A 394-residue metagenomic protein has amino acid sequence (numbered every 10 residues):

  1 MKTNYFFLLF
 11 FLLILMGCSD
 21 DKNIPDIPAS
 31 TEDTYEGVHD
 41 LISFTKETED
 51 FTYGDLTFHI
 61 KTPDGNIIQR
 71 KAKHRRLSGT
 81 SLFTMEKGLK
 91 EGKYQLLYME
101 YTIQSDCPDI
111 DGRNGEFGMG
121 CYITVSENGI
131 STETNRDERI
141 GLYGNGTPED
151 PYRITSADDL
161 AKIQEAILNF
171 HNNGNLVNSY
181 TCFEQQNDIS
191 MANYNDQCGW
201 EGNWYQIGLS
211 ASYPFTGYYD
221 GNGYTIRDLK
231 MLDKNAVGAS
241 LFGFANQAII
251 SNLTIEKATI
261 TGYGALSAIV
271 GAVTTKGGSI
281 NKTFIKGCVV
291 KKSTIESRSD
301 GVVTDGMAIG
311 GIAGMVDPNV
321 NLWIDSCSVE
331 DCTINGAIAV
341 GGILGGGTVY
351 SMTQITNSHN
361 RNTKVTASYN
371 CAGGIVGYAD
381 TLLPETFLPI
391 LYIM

Functional and structural regions predicted by a protein language model:
Y5-I14: Sec-dependent N-terminal signal peptides
M16-F44, T132-E138: Bacterial Sec-dependent N-terminal signal peptides
G37, F51, R76-S78, L89-E91 (+1 more regions): Surface-exposed coil/turn segments at beta-strand junctions on protein surfaces, enriched
T48-A72: Short, ordered, surface-exposed loop/turn motifs in non-cytosolic proteins
H74-G79, T124-N128: Short proline/glycine- and polar residue-rich coil/turn motifs
G79-Q95, M99-T102: Short Pro-Gly-centered beta-turn/loop motif in secreted/extracellular proteins
T102-R136: Structured interaction patches on ligand/partner-binding surfaces of diverse proteins
R136-M394: Surface-exposed repetitive/solenoidal architectures
